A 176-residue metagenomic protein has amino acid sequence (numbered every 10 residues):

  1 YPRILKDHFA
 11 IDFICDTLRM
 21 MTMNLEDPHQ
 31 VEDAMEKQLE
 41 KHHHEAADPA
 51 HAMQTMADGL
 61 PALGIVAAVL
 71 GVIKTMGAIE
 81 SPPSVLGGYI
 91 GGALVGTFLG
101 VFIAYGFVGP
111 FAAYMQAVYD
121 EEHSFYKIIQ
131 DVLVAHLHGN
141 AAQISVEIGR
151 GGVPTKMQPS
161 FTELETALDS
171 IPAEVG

Functional and structural regions predicted by a protein language model:
Y1-P49, E121-G176: Large intracellular
Q38-V118: Helix-termination/interfacial motifs at the ends of transmembrane alpha-helices
